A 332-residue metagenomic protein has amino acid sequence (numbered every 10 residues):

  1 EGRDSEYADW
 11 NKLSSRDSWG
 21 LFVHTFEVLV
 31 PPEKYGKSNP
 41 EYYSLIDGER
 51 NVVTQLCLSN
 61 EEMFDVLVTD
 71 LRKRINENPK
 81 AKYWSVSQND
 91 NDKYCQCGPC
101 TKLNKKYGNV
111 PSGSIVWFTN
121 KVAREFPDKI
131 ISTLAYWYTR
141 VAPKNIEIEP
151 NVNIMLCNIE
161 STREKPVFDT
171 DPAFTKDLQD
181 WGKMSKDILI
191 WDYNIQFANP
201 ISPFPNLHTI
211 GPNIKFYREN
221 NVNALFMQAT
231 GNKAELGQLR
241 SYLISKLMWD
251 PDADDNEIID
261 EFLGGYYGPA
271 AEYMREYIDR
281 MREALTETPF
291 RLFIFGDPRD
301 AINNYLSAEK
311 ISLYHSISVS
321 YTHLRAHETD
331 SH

Functional and structural regions predicted by a protein language model:
E1-V116, A123-P127, M155, L178-P205: Feature activates predominantly on carbohydrate-active enzymes
M63, A173-P269: Structured mid-domain segments that build the active-site/substrate or prosthetic-cofactor binding neighborhood
N78, I146-E149, E219: Extracellular/periplasmic catalytic domains that process cell-envelope and extracellular macromolecules
N89-N91, Y136-Y138, C157-S161, Y193-F197 (+1 more regions): Active-site beta-loop-alpha junctions enriched in small/polar residues
K105-T119, P150-V167, D250-A253: Acidic, His- and aromatic-enriched active-site or binding-groove loops in soluble protein domains that engage sugars
W137-N158, S202-N206, E235-R240: Substrate-binding cleft/loops of secretory-pathway carbohydrate-active enzymes
D279-D297: Long, charge-rich alpha-helical interaction segments
T322-T329: Conserved small/polar residues in nucleotide/adenosyl-binding loops
